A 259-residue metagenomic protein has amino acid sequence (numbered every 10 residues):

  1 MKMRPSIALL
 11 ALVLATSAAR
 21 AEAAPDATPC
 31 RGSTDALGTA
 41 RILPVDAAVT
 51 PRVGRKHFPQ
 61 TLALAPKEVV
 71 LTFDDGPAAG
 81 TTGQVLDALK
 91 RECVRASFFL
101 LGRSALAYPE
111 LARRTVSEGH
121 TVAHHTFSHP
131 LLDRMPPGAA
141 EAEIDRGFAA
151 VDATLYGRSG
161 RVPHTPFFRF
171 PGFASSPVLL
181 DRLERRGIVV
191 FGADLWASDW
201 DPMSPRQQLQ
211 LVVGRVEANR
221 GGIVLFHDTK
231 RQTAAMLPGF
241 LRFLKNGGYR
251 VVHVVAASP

Functional and structural regions predicted by a protein language model:
M1-A8: Bacterial N-terminal signal peptides that target proteins for export
A8-S17: Bacterial N-terminal signal peptides
A19-A23: Boundary at the C-terminal end of the N-terminal hydrophobic targeting segment
P25-R31, A36, K230, R242-P259: Low-complexity, Gly/Ser/Thr/Pro-rich intrinsically disordered linker/tail segments
G32-A139, E143-Y156, P163-T165, K230 (+1 more regions): Active-site beta->alpha N-cap acidic-glycine motif
D74, L89, V122, F168-P171 (+3 more regions): Divalent metal-coordination and catalytic microenvironments
T81, P130-G160, A174-R220, T233-M236: Alpha-helical scaffold elements lining the catalytic groove of polysaccharide deacetylases
L100-S104, S128-H129, D194-W200, A256-A257: Short, acidic/turn-prone active-site loops that include or flank metal/cofactor- and phosphate-binding residues
